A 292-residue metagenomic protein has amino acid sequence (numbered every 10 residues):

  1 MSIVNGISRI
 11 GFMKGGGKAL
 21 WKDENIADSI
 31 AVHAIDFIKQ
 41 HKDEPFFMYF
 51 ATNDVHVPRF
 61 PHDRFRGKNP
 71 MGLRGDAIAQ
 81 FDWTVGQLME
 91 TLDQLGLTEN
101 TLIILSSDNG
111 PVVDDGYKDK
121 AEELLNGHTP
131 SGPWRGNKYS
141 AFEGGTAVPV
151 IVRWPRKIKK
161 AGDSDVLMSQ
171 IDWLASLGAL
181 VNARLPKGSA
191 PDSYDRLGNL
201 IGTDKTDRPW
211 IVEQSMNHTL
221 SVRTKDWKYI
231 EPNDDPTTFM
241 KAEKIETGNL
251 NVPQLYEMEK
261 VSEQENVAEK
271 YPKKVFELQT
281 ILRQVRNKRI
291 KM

Functional and structural regions predicted by a protein language model:
M1-D43, T52-P61, L250-P253: Formylglycine-dependent
K14-A19, R66-M71, S131-R135, W154-A161 (+2 more regions): Flexible glycine/proline-enriched surface loops and loop-helix/loop-strand junctions
G16-D28, G67-Q80: The substrate-binding groove and active-site-proximal loops of carbohydrate-active enzymes, especially glycoside
V32-D76, V112-D114, K118-D119: Active-site His/acidic residue clusters
H41-M48, L97-I103, A147, T206-P209 (+2 more regions): Loop/turn elements at helix/coil->beta-strand transitions in domains of secreted/extracellular proteins
P45-A51, I78, V85, L92 (+4 more regions): Beta-strand elements within well-structured catalytic alpha/beta cores of enzymes that handle phosphate/sulfate esters
P58-P61, G67-M71, E90, Q94-R156: Histidine-centered active-site microenvironments of extracellular/periplasmic hydrolases and transferases
V113-A141, I158-V166, I171-E259, K273 (+1 more regions): C-terminal cap/loop subdomain of S1 sulfatases and analogous C-terminal strand-loop tails that border
